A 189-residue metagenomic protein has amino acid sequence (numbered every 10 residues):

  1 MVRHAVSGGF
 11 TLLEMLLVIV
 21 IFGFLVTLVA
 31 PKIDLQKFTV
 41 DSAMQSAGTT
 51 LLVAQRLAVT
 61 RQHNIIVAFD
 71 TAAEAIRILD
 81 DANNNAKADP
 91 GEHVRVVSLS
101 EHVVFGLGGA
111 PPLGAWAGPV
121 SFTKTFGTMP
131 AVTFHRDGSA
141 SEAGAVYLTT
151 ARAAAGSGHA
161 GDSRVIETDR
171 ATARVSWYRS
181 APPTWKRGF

Functional and structural regions predicted by a protein language model:
V2-R3, S7-L52, R56, N64 (+1 more regions): N-terminal helix-rich module
